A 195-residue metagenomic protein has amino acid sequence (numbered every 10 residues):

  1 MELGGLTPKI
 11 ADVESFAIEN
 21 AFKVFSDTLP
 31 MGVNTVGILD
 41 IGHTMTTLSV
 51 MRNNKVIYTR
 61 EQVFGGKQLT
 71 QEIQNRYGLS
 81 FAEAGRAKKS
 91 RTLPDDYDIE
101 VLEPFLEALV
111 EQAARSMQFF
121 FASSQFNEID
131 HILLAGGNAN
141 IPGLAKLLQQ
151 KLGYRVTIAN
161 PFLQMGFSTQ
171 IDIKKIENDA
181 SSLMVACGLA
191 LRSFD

Functional and structural regions predicted by a protein language model:
M1-D195: Hydrophobic/aromatic-enriched cytosolic interaction surfaces used to assemble or bind macromolecules
